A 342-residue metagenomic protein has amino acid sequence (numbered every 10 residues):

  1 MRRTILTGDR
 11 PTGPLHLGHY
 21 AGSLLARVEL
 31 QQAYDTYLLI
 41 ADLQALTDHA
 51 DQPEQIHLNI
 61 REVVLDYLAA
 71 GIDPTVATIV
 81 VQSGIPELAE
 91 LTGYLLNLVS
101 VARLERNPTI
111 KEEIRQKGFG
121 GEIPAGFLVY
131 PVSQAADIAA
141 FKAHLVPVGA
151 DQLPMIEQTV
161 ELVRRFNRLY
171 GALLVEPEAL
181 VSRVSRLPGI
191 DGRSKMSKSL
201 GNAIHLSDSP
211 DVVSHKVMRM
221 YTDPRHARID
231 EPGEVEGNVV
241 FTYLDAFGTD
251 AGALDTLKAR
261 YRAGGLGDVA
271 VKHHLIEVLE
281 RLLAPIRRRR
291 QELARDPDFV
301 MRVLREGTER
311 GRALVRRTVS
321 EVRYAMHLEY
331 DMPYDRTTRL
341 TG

Functional and structural regions predicted by a protein language model:
M1-R3, D331-M332: Extreme N-terminus of proteins, especially the signal/transit-peptide cleavage junction and the first residues
R2-A136, Q291: N-terminal Rossmann-like or analogous alpha/beta NTP/dinucleotide-binding catalytic cores that position adenine
L17, P154, V160-G342: Conserved nucleotide- and phosphate/pyrophosphate-binding catalytic cores in adenylate/nucleotidyl-handling enzymes
D42-Q44, A135-A139, G192, T249-D250: Short connector loops/turns at beta-strand edges and beta->alpha or beta->beta junctions
V64, G71, V99-R103, A143 (+2 more regions): A generic secondary-structure signal for well-formed alpha-helical elements
V101-E105, A140-P147, G248-L257, R287: Short helix-capping/linker segments at secondary-structure and domain boundaries
I110-E112, Q116-F166, P188-D191: Internal, conserved structured core segments that host functional sites
